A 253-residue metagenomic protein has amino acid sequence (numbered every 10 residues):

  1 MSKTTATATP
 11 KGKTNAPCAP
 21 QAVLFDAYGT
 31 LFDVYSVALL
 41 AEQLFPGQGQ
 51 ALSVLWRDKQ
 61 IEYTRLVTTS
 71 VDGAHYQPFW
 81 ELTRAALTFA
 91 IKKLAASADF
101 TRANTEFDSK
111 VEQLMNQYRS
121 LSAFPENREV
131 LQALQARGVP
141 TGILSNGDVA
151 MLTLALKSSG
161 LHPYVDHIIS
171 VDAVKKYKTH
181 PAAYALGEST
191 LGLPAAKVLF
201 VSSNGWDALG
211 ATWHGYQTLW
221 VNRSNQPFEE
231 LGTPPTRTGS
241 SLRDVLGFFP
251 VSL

Functional and structural regions predicted by a protein language model:
S2-P20, Q132, L144, D148-L253: Asp-based, Mg2+/Mn2+-dependent phosphohydrolase catalytic module
K11-I61: Active-site neighborhood of HAD-like aspartate-dependent phosphohydrolases
L39-L40, L55, A85-F89, Q113 (+4 more regions): Alpha-helical elements of Rossmann-like donor-binding domains used by nucleotide-donor carbohydrate transfer enzymes
A41, W56-Q60, T83-R84, V111-Y118 (+1 more regions): Hydrophobic alpha-helical core bundles mediating ligand binding, dimerization, or RNAP-core interactions
F45-G49, K93-E106, A136, G160-Y164 (+1 more regions): Short helix-capping segments at alpha-helix termini
Q50, Y63-Q113: A metal-dependent, Asp-based hydrolase signature
W80-E81, F100-I143, T153, P181: Short, acidic loop-to-helix structural element flanking the phosphoryl-transfer center in phosphate-processing enzymes
